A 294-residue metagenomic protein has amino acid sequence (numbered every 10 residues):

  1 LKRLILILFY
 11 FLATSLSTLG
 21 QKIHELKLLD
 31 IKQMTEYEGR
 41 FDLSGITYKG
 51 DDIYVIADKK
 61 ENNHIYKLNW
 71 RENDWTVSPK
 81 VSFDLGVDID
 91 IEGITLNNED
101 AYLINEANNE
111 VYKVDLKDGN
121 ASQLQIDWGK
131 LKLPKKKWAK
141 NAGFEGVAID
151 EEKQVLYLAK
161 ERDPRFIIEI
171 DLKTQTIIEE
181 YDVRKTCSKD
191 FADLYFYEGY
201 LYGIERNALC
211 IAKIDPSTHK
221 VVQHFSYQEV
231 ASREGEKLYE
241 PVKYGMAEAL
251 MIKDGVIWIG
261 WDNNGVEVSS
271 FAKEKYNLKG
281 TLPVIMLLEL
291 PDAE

Functional and structural regions predicted by a protein language model:
L1-E25: Bacterial Sec-dependent N-terminal signal peptides
Q21-E294: Sequence/structural signature of beta-propeller domains
